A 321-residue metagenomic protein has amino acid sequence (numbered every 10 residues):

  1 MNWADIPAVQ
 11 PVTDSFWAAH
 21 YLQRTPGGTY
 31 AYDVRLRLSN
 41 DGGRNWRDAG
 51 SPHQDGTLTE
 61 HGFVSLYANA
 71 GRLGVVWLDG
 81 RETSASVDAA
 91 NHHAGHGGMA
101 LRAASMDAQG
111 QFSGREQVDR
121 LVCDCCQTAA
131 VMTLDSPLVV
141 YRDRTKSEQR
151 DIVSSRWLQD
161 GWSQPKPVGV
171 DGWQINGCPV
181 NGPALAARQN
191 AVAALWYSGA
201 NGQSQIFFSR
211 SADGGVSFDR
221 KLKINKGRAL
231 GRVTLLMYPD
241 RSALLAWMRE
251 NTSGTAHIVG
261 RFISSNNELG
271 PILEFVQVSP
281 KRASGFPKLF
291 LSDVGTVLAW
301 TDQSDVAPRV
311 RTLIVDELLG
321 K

Functional and structural regions predicted by a protein language model:
M1-K321: Extracellular, repeat-based ectodomains that mediate carbohydrate processing or recognition
